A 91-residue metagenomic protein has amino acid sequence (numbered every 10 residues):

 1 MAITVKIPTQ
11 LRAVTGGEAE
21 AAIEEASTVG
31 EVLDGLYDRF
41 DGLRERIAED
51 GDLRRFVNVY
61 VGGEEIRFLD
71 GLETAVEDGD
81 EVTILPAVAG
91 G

Functional and structural regions predicted by a protein language model:
M1-G90: Ubiquitin-like/PB1-type beta-grasp interaction modules and other compact soluble beta-rich domains
